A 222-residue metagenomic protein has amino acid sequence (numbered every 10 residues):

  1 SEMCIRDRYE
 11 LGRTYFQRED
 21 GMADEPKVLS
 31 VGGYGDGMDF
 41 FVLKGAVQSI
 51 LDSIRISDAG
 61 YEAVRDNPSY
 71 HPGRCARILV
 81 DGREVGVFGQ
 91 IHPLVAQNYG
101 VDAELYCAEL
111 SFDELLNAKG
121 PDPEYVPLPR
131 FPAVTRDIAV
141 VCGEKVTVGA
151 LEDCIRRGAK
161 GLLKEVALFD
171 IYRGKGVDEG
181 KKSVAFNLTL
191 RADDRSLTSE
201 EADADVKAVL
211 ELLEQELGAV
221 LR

Functional and structural regions predicted by a protein language model:
R6-G12, R18-S30, G37-R222: A carboxyl-terminal module marker
